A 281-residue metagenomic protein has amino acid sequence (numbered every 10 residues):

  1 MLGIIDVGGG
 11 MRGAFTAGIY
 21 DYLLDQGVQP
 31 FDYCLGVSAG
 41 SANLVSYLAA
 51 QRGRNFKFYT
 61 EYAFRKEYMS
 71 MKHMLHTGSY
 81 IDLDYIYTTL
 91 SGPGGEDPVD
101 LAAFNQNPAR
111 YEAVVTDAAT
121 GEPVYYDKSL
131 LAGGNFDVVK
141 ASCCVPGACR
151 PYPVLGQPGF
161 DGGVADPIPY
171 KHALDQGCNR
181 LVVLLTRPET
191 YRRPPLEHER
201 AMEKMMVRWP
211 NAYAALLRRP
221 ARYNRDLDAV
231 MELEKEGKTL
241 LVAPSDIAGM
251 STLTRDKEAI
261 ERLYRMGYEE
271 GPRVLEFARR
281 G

Functional and structural regions predicted by a protein language model:
M1-V37, V45-G281: Patatin-like phospholipase
